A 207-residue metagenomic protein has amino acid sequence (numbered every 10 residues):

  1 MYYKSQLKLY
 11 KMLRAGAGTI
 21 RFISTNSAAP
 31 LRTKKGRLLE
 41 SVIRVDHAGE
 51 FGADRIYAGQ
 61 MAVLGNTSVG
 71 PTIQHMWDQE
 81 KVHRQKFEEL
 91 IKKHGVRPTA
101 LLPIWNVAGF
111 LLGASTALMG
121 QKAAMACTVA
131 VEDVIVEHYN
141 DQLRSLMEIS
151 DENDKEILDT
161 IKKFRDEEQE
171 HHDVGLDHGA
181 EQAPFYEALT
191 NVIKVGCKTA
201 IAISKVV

Functional and structural regions predicted by a protein language model:
Y2, Q6, Y10-V207: Non-heme di-metal
